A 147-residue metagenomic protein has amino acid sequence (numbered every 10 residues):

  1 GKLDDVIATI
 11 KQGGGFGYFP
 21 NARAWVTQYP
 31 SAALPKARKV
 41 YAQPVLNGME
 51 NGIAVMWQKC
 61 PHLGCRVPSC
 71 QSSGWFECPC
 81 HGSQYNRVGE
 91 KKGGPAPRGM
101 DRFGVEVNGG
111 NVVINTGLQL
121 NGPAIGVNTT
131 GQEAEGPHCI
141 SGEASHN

Functional and structural regions predicted by a protein language model:
G1-P61, C65-C70, F103-N147: N-terminal pre-ligand scaffold of iron-sulfur
K59, L63, E77-V88, G99: Extracellular/periplasmic metallocenter environments
C70-F76, G89-G93: Short cysteine/histidine-rich zinc-coordinating motifs and their immediately flanking basic loops
K91-P97, F103-G104: Short proline/glycine-enriched turn/loop segments at secondary-structure junctions
